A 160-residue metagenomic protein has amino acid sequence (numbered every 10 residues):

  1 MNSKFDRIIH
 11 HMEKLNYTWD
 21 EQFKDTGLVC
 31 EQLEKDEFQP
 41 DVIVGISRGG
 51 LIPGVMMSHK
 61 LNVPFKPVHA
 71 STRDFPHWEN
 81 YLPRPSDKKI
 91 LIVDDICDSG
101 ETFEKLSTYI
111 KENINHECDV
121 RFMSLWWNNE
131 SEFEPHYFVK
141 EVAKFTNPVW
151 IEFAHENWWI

Functional and structural regions predicted by a protein language model:
M1-I160: PRPP-associated nucleotide enzymes
